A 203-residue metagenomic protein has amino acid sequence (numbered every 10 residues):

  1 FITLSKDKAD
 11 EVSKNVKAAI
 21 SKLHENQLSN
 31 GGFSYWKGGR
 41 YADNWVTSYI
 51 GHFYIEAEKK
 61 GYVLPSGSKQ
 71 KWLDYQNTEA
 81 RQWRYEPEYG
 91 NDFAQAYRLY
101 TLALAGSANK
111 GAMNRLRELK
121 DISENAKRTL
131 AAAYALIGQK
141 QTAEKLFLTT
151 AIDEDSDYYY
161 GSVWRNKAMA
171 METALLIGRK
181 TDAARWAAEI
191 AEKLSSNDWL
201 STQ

Functional and structural regions predicted by a protein language model:
F1-Q203: Large, well-folded core regions of big proteins
